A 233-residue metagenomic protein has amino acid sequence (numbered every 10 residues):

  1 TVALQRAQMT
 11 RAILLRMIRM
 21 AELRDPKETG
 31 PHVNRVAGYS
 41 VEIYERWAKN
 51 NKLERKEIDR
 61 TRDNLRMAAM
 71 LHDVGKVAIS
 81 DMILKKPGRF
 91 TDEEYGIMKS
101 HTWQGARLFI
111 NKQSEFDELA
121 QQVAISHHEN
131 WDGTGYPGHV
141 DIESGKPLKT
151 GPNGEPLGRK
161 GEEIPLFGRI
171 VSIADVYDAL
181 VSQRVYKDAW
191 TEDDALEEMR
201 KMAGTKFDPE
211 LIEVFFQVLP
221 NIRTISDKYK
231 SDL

Functional and structural regions predicted by a protein language model:
V2-I13: Amphipathic coiled-coil signal-transmission "stalk" helices
R19-L233: Metal-dependent catalytic cores of enzymes that make or break cyclic nucleotides and related phosphoester linkages
